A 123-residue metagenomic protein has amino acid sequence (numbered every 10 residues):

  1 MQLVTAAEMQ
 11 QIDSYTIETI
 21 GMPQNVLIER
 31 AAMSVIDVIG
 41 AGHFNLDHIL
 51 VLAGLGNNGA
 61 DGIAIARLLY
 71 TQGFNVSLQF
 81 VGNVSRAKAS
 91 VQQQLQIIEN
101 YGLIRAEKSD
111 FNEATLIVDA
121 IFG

Functional and structural regions predicted by a protein language model:
M1-D47: Positively charged, low-complexity intrinsically disordered leader regions
Q2-V4, H43-G123: Glycine-rich phosphate/dinucleotide-binding loop and adjoining beta-alpha-beta core of small-molecule
